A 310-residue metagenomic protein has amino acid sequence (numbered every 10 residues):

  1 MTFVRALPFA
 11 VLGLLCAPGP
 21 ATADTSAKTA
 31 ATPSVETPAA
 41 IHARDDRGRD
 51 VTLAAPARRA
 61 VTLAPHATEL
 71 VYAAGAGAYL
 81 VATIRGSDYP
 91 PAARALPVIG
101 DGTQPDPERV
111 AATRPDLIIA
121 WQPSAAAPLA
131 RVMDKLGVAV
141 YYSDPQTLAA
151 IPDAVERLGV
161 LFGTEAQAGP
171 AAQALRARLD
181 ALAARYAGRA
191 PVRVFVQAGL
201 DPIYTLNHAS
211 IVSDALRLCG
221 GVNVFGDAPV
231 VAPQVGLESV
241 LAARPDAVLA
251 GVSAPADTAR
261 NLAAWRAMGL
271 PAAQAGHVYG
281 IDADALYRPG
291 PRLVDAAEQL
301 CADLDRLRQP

Functional and structural regions predicted by a protein language model:
T2-H66, T164-V196, A247, A302-P310: Bacterial Sec-exported substrate-binding components of ABC uptake systems
A40, R49-D50, D116-L117, W121 (+3 more regions): Extracytoplasmic substrate-binding proteins
R44-G48, I99-E108, S124, A228-L237: Short helix-initiation/N-cap motifs at beta->coil->alpha
R58-T113, L117-Q122, V224: A short, structured surface patch at a secondary-structure boundary
A64, Q122-P123, A198, A228 (+3 more regions): Short secondary-structure boundary segments
P107-R114, L136, V235-R244: Short helices/loops that flank or line small-molecule/ion binding pockets
S124-K135, A247-A264: A ligand-binding cleft/hinge motif common to bilobed small-molecule-binding domains
A209-A232, V252, H277-G280: His/Asp/Glu-enriched short active-site or ligand-binding loop at hydrolase and phosphoryl-transfer sites
